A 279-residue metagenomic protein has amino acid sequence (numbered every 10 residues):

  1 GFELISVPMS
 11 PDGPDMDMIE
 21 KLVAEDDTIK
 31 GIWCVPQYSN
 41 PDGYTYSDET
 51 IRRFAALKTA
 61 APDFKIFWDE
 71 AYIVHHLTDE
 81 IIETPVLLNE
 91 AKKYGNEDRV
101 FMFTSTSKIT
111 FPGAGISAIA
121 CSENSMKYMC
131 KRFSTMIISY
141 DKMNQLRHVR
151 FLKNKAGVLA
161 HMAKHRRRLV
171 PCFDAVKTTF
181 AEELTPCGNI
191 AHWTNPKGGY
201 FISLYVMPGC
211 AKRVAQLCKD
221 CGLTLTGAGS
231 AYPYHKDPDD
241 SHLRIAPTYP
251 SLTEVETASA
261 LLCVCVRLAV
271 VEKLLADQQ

Functional and structural regions predicted by a protein language model:
G1-F2: Substrate-binding/gating loop at the entrance of the active-site cleft, primarily in PLP-dependent aminotransferase-like
M16-D27, S39, Y44-K65, E70-P112: Active-site pre-lysine segment of PLP-dependent enzymes
N89-V170, E183: Conserved core segment of the aminotransferase class I/II
A120, S203-Y205, A246-T248: Short hydrophobic/aromatic beta-strand micro-patches that form the beta-sheet surface supporting nucleotide- or nucleic
A163-K177, N189-Y205, K219: Conserved glycine-rich beta-strand-loop-beta hairpin in the small C-terminal domain of fold type I
M207-A211, P250-L252: Helix N-cap motif at beta-to-alpha junctions
D220, H235-Q279: PLP-dependent enzyme catalytic core of the Aspartate aminotransferase-like
